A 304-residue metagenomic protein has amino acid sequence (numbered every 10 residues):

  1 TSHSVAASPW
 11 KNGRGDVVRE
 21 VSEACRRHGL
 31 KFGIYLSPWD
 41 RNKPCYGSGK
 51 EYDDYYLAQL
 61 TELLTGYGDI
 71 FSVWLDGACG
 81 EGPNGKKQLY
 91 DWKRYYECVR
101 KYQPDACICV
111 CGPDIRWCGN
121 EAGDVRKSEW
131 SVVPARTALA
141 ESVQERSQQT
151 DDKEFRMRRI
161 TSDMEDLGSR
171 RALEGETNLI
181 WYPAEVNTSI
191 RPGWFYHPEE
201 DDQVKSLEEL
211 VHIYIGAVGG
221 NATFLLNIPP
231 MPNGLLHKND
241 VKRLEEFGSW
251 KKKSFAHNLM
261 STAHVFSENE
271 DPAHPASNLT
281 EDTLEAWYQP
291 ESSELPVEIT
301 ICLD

Functional and structural regions predicted by a protein language model:
T1-L295, I301-C302: Mature catalytic domains of secreted/periplasmic carbohydrate-active enzymes
